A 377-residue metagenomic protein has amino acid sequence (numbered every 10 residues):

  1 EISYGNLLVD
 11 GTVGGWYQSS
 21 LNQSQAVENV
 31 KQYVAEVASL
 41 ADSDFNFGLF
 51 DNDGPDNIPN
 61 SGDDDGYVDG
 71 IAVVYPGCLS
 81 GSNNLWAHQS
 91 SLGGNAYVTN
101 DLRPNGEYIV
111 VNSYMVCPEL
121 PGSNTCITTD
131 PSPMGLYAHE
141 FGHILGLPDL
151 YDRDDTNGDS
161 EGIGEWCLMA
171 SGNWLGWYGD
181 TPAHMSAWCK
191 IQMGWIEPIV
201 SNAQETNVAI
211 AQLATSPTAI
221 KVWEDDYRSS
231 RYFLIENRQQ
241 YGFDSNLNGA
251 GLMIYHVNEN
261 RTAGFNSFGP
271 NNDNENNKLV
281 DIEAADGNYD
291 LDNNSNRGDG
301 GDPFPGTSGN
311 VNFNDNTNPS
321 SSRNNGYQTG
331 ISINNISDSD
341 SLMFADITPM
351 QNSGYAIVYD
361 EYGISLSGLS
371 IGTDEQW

Functional and structural regions predicted by a protein language model:
E1-E107: Active-site-proximal segments of metallohydrolase catalytic domains
G14-Q18, G48-D64, N95-T128, N293-T307 (+2 more regions): Surface-exposed intrinsically disordered loops and tails
G70-L247, Y255-T262: Extracellular hydrolytic enzyme modules, especially secreted metalloproteases of the metzincin/thermolysin-like class
Q212-Q351: Extracellular low-complexity, Gly/Ser/Thr-rich intrinsically disordered linkers and protease-sensitive activation/hinge
L252, E375-W377: Short beta-strand elements bearing conserved aromatic residues within extracellular beta-rich modules
N352-V358: Proline-enriched interdomain boundary motifs that mark the N-terminal boundary and often initiate the first structured
E361-G368: A short beta-strand segment in extracellular, disulfide-stabilized domains
L369-D374: Short proline/glycine-enriched turn/loop motifs at strand-loop junctions of beta-rich domains
